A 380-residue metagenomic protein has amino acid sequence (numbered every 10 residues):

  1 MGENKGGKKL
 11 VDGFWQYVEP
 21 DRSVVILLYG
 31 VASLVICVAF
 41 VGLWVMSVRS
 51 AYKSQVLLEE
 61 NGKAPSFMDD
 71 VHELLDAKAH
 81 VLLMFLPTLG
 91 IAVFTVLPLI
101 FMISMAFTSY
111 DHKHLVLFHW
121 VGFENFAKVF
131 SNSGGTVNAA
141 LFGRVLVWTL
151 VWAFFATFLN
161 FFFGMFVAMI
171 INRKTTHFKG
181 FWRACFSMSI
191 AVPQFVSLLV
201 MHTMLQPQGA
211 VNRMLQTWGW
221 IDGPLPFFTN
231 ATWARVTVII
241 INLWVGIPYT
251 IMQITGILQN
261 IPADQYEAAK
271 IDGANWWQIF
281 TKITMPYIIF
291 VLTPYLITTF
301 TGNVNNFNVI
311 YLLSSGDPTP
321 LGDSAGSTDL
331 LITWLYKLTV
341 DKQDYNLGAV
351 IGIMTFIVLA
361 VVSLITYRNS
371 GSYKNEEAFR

Functional and structural regions predicted by a protein language model:
M1, F14, V18-C37, G42-L57 (+1 more regions): A structural signal for multi-pass alpha-helical bundles of membrane permease subunits that mediate small-molecule
G6-P20, G62-P65: Membrane-proximal N-terminal segments immediately preceding the first transmembrane helix
L57-L75: Membrane-interfacial, low-structure loops and terminal tails that flank and connect transmembrane helices in multi-pass
